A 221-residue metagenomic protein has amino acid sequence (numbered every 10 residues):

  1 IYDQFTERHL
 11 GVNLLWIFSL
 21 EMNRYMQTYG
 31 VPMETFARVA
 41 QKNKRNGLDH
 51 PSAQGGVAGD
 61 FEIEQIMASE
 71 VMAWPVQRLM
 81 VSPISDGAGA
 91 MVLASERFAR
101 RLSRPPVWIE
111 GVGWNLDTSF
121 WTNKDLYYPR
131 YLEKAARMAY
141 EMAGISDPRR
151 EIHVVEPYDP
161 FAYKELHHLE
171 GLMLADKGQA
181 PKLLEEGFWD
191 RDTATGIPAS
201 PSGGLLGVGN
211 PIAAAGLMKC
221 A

Functional and structural regions predicted by a protein language model:
I1, R45-W74, G113-D117, L126-Y131 (+1 more regions): Active-site-adjacent elements of ketosynthase-type condensing enzymes
I1-Y29: Flexible glycine-/small-residue-enriched beta->alpha junction loops that bind anionic phosphate/pyrophosphate groups
Y2-F5, A37-R38, V71-M138, F188-S202 (+1 more regions): Condensing-enzyme catalytic core mediating Claisen C-C bond formation in acyl metabolism
L14-F18, A88, Y128, L132 (+2 more regions): Catalytic-loop motifs flanking and including active-site residues across diverse enzymes
Y25-V31, A135-E151: Phosphate/pyrophosphate-binding loops at sites that engage ATP/ADP/AMP, CoA/4′-phosphopantetheine, polyphosphate
A90, Y131, A135-G144, K164-L172 (+1 more regions): Stable alpha-helical structural segments in soluble proteins, enriched in small hydrophobic residues
W121-D125, Y158-K182, D190-T193, P211-A214: Short glycine/threonine-rich loop-to-helix capping motif typified by GTGT followed within a few residues by an Asp-Pro
I152, C220: Hydrophobic, well-ordered secondary-structure elements that form the walls of internal hydrophobic environments
